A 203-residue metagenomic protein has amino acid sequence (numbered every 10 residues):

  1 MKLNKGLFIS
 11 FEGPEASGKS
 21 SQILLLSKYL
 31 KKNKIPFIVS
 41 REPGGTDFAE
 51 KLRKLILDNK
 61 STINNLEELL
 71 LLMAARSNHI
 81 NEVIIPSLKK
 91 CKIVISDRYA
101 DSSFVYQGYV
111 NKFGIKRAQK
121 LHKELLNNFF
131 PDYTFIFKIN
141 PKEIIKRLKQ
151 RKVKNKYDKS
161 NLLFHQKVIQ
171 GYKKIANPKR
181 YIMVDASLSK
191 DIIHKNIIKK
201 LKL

Functional and structural regions predicted by a protein language model:
K2-L3, S27, K142-L203: NTP-dependent small-molecule kinase module
I9-F11: Hydrophobic anchor at the beta1->P-loop junction of P-loop NTPases
A16: Walker A (P-loop) phosphate-binding loop of P-loop NTPases
K19: Conserved lysine of the Walker
Q22: Hydrophobic positions on the alpha1 helix immediately C-terminal to the Walker A/P-loop
I35-L126: ATP-dependent small-molecule kinase phosphotransfer cores that center on conserved nucleotide phosphate-binding segments
P43, A75, Y99, I139-N140 (+2 more regions): Short beta->alpha linker loops
R98, S102-Q170: A glycine- and Lys/Arg-enriched "phosphate-lid" helix/loop adjacent to the NTP-binding pocket of small-molecule kinases
